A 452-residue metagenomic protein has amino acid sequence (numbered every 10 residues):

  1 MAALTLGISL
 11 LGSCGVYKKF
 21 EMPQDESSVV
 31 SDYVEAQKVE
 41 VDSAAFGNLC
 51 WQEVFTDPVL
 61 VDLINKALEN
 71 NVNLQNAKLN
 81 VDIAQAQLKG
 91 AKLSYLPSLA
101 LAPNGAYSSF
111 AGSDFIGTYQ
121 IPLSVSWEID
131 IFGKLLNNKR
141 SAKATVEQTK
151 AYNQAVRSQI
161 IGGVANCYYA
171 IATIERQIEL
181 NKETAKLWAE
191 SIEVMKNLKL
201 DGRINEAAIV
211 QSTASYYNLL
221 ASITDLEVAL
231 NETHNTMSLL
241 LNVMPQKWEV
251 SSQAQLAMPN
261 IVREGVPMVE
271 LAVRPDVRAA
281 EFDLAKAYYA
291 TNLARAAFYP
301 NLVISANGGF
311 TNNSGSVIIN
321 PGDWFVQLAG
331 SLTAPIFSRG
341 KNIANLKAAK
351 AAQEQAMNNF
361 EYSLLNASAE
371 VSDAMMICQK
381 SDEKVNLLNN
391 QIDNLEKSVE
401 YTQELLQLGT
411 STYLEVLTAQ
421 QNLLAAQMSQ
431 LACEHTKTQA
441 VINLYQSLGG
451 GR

Functional and structural regions predicted by a protein language model:
M1-G12: Sec-dependent bacterial lipoprotein signal peptides
C14-Y33, N65-D130, E232-P245, I261 (+3 more regions): A small-residue-enriched
G15-V16, M258, S429-R452: Acidic, low-complexity, intrinsically disordered peripheral segments
Q37-K66: Regulatory alphaC helix of protein kinase catalytic domains
N76, K92-L93, I129-R157, A207 (+7 more regions): Sec/SRP-type N-terminal targeting helices
A144, A151-V266, I377, Y401 (+2 more regions): Periplasmic alpha-helical coiled-coil/stalk elements that build and connect Gram-negative outer-membrane
K199-R203, L406-T410, S447-G450: A short glycine-centered flexible hinge/capping loop motif at secondary-structure junctions
L226, P275, A356, C433: Metallo-beta-lactamase
